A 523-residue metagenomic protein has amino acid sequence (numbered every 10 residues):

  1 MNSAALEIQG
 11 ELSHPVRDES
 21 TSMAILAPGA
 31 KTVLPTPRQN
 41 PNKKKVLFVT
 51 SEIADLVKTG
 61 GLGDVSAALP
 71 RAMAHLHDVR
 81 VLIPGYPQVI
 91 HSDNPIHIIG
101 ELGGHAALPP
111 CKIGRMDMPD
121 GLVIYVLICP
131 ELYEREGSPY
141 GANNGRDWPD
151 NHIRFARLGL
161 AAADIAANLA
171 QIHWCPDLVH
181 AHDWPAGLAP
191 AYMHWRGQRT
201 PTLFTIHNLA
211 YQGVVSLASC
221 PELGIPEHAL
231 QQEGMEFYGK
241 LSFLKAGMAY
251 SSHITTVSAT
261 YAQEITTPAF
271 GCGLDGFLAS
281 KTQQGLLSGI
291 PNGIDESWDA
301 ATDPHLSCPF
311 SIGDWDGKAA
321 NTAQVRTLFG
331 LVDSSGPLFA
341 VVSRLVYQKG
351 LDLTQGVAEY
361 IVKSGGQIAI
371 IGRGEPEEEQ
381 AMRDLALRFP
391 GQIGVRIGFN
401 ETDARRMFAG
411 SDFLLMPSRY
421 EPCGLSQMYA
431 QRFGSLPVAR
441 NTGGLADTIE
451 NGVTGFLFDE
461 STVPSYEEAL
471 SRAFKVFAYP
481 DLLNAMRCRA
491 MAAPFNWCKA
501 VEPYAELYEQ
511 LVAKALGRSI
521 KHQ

Functional and structural regions predicted by a protein language model:
M1-Q523: Catalytic cores of nucleotide-sugar-dependent glycosyltransferases that transfer UDP/GDP/TDP-activated
